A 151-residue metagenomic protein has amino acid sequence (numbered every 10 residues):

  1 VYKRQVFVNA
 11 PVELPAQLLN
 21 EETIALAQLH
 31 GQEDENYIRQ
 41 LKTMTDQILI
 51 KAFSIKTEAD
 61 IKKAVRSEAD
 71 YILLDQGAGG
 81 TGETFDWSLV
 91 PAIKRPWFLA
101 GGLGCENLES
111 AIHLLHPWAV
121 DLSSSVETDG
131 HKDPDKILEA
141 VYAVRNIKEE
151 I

Functional and structural regions predicted by a protein language model:
V1-Y2: Short, small-residue-biased leader/transition segments that mark boundaries at the very start of proteins
V6-V8, G31: N-terminal glycine-rich "phosphate-gripper" loop used for MgATP/nucleotide binding and carboxylate activation
P15-E21: RNA substrate-binding interface of SAM-dependent RNA methyltransferases
E21, Q32-S124, T128-D129, D133-I151: Short loop-to-alpha-helix "cap/lid" segments that border enzyme active sites across diverse enzyme classes
